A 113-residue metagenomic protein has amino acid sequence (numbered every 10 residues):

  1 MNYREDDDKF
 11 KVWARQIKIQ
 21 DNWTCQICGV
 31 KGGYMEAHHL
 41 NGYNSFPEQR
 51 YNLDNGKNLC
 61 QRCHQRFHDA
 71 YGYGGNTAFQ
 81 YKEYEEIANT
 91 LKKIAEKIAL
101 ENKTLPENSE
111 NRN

Functional and structural regions predicted by a protein language model:
M1-V12, G29-Y34, Y73-N113: A boundary/linker detector
R4, V12-R15, Y43-P47: A general structural-boundary detector
K9-E36, C60-R62: Short cysteine-rich loop/turn motifs with clustered Cys
G33, G56-F79: Short Cys/His-centered divalent metal-binding micro-motifs
N41-G56: Short linker/helix segments within small regulatory modules
N52, C60-C63, E83-E86: Glycine-rich loops and low-complexity Gly/Arg-rich segments that provide flexible linkers or classic glycine-based
